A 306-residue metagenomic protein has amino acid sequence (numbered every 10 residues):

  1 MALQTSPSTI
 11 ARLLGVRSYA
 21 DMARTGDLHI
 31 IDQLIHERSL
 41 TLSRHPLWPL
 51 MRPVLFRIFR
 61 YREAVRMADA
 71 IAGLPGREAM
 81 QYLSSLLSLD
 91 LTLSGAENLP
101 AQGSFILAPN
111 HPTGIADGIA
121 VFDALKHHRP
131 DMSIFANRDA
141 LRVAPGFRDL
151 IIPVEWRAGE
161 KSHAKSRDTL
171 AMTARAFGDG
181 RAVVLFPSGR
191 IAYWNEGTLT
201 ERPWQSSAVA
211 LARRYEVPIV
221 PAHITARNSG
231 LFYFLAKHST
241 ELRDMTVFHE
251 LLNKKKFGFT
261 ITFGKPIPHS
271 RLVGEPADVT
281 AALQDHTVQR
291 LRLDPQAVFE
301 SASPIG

Functional and structural regions predicted by a protein language model:
A2, S6-P7, A11-L14, S166-G306: Non-catalytic C-terminal accessory region of glycerolipid acyltransferases and related lyso-lipid remodeling enzymes
A2-A108, G118-A120, H127-D131, V298-G306: Membrane-anchoring hydrophobic helices of lipid-metabolizing enzymes
R44-F59, A70, L74, V143-A144 (+1 more regions): Alpha-helical membrane-targeting segments
L50, I58-R62, I106-S162: Catalytic core of membrane glycerolipid acyltransferases/transacylases, capturing the structured, soluble-facing
Y82-S88, H111, G159-A164, G197-T198: Short, flexible loop segments at the rims of nucleotide/cofactor-binding pockets, characterized by
D90-A96, N137-A140, T169-A176: Short, charged beta->alpha transition segments
N98, D139-L141, A158, A226-N228 (+1 more regions): Residue-level detector of flexible, active-site-proximal loop/helix-junction positions within diverse enzyme catalytic
F105, P130-S133, R181-V183, V220: Generic beta-strand structural signal
